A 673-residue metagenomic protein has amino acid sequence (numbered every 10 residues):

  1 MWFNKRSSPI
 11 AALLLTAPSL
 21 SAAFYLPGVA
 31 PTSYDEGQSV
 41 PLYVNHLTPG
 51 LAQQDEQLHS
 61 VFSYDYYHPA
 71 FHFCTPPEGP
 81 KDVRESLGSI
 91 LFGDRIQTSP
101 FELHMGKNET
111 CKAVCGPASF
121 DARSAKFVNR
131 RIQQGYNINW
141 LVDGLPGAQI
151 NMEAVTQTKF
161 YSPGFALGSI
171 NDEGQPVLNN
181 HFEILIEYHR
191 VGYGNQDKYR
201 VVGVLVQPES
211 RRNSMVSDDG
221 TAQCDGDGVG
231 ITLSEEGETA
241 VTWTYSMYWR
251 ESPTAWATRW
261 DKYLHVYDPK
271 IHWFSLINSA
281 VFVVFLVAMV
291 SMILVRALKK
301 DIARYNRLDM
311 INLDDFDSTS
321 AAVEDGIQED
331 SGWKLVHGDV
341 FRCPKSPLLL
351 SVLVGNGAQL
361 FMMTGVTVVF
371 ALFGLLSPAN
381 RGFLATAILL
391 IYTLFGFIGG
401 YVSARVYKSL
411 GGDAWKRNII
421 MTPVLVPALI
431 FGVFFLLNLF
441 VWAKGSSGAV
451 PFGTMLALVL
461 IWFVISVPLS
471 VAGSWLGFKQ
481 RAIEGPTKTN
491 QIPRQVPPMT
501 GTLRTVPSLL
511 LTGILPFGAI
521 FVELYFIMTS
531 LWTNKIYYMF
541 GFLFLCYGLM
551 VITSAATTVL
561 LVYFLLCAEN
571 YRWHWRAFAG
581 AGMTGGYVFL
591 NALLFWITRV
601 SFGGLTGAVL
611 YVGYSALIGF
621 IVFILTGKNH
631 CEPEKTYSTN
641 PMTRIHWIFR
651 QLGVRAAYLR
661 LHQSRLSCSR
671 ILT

Functional and structural regions predicted by a protein language model:
M1-A22: Fungal secretory targeting signals
R6-A11, I271-V284, P347-Q359, A379-G396 (+6 more regions): Transmembrane alpha-helices of multi-pass eukaryotic membrane proteins
L15-P27, L286-R296, Q359-L375, F395-K408 (+6 more regions): Membrane-embedded alpha-helices of multi-pass membrane proteins, especially ion channels and transporters
P18-I277: Soluble extramembrane domains flanking the early transmembrane region of eukaryotic membrane proteins
D261-W442, W475, Q480: Hydrophobic alpha-helical transmembrane segments corresponding to the first two to three helices of multi-pass helical
L308-L335, G485-R504, T643-T673: Non-transmembrane, juxtamembrane loop and terminal tail segments of multi-pass eukaryotic membrane proteins
W442-L509, G513, I645, A657-S664: Catalytic or ion-coupling anion/metal-binding cores of large enzyme and transporter domains
W442-V450, P498-V506, F564-H662: Membrane-proximal bilayer-interacting regions
